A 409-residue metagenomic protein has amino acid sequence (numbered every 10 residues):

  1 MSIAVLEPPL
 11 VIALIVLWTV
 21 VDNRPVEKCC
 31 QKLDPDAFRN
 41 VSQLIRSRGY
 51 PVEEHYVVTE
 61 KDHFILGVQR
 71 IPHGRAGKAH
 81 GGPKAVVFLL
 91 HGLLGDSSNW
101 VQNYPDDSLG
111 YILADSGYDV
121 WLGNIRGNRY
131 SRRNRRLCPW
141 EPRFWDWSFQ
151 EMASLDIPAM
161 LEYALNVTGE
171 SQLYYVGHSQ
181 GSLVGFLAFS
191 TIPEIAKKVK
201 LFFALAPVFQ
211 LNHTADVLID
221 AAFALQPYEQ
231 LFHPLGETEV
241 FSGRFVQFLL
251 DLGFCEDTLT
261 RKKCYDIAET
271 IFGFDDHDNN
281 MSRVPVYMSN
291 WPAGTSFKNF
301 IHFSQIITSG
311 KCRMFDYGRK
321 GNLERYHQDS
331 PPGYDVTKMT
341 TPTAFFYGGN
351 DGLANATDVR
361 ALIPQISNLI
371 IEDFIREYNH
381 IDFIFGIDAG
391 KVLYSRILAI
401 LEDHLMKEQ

Functional and structural regions predicted by a protein language model:
V5-N23: Cleavable N-terminal signal peptides of Sec/SRP-targeted secreted and luminal proteins
R24-P25, N166-S171, S182-E324: Alpha/beta-hydrolase-fold enzymes
E60, G67-C138: Short, surface-exposed "cap/lid" segments of acyl-processing enzymes
H91-L93, L173-S182, G348: Conserved alpha/beta-hydrolase "nucleophile elbow" surrounding the catalytic nucleophile
P142-V167: Alpha/beta-hydrolase active-site loop
M339, A344-Y347, D351: Short beta-strand/loop motif that positions the catalytic acidic residue of the alpha/beta-hydrolase fold
T341, N355-P364: Short alpha-helix in the alpha/beta-hydrolase fold that links the catalytic acid
I371-Q409: Catalytic active-site module of serine/aspartate enzymes centered on a nucleophile-bearing elbow/loop
